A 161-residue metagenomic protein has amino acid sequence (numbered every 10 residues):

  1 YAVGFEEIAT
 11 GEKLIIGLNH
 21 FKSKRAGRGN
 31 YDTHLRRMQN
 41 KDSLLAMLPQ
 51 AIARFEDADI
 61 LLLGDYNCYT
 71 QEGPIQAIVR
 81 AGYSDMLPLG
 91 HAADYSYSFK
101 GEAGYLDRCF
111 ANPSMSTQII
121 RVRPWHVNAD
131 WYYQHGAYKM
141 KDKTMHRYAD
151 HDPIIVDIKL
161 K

Functional and structural regions predicted by a protein language model:
Y1-K22: Structured beta-strand-rich core segments of catalytic domains in phosphoester-bond hydrolases
G4-F5, L48-I60, N67-K161: Metal-dependent phosphoester-hydrolase catalytic domains
I16, L61-L62: Beta-strand elements within well-structured catalytic alpha/beta cores of enzymes that handle phosphate/sulfate esters
H20-K22, Y66-Y69: Catalytic metal-binding/acid-base residues of hydrolase active sites
K24-G27: Gly-rich Lys/Arg/Thr-decorated short loops/hinges at beta-loop-alpha junctions or inter-strand turns that position
N30-Y31, K141: A general, composition-driven signal for non-globular sequence regions
Y31-E56: A long, amphipathic alpha-helix that forms part of the scaffold/cap immediately adjacent to metal-dependent active
